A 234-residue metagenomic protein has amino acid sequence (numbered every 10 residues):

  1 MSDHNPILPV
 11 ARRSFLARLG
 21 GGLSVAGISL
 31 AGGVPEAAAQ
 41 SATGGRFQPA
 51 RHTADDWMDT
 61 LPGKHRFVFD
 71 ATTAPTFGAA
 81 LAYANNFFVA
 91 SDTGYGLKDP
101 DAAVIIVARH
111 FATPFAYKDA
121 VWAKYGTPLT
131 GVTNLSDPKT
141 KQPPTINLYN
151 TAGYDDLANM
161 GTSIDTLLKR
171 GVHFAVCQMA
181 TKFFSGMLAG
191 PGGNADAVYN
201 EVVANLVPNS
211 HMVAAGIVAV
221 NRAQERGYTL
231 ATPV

Functional and structural regions predicted by a protein language model:
M1-A11: N-terminal secretory signal peptides
V10-G32: N-terminal export leaders
L30-K64: C-terminal segment of N-terminal export signals and the immediately downstream linker at the start of the mature
A74-T76, H110-F115, F174, M179-F184 (+1 more regions): Solvent-exposed loop/turn segments at secondary-structure junctions within structured extracellular/periplasmic domains
A79-L97: Histidine-anchored nucleotide/phosphate-binding helix
L97-V121: Acidic helix-start/capping segments at beta-turn-to-alpha-helix junctions
G126-T151: A glycine-rich helix N-cap at a beta->alpha junction
A189-V234: Glycine-rich, aromatic-bearing surface loops/beta-hairpins
